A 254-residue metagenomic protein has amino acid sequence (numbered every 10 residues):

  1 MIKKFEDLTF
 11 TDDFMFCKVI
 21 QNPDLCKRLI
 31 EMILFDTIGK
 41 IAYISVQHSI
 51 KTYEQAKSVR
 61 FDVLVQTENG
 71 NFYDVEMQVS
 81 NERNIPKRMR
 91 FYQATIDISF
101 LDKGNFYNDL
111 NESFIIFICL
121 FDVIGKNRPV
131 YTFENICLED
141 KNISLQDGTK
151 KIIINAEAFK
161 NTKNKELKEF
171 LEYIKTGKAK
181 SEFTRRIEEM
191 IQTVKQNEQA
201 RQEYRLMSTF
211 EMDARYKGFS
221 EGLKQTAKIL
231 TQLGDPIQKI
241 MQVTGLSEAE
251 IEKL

Functional and structural regions predicted by a protein language model:
M1-K150, K160-T162: Accessory alpha/beta interaction modules
I2-E6, F10, F14, Q66 (+3 more regions): Short, charged alpha-helical interaction segments and adjacent helix-coil junctions
